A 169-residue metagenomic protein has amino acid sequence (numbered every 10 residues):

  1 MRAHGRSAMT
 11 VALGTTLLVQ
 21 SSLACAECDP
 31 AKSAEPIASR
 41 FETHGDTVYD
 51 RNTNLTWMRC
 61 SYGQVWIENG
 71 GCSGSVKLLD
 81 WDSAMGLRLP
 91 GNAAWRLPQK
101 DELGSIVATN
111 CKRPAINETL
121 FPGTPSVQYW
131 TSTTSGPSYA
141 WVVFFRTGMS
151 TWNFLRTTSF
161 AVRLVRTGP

Functional and structural regions predicted by a protein language model:
R2-R6, Q20-R96, K100-P169: Glycine-aromatic-enriched surface loops/turns that form tight recognition elements
T10-Q20: Bacterial N-terminal signal peptides
